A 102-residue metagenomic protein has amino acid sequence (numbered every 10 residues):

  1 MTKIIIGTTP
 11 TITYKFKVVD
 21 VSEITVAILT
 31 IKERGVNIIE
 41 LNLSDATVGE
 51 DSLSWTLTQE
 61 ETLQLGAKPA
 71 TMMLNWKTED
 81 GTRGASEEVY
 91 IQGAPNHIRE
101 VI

Functional and structural regions predicted by a protein language model:
M1-I102: Contiguous segments within soluble domain cores/interaction surfaces
